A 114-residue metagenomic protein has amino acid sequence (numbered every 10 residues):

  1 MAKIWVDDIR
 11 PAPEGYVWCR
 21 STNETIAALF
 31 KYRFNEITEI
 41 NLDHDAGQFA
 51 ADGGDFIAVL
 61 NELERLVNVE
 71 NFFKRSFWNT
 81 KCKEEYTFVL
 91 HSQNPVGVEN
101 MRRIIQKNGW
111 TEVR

Functional and structural regions predicted by a protein language model:
M1-R114: Catalytic phosphate/metal-binding cores of nucleic-acid and nucleotide-processing enzymes, i.e., regions that mediate
